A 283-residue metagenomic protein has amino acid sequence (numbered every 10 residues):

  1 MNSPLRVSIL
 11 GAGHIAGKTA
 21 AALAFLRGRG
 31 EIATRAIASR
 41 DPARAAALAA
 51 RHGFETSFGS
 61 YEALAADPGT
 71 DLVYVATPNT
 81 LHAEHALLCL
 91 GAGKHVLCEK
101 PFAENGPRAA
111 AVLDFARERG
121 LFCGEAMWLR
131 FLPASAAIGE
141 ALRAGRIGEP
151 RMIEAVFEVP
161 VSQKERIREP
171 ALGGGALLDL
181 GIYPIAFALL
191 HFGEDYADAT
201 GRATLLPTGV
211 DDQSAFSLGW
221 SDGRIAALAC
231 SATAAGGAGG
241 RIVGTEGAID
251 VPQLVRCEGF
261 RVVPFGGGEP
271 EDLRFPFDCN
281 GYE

Functional and structural regions predicted by a protein language model:
M1-H52: N-terminal Rossmann-like dinucleotide-binding module
P4, G13, R241-E283: C-terminal glycine/acidic-rich active-site capping loop/insertion
T19, H52-F115: Beta-loop-alpha module in the N-terminal Rossmann-like domain of NAD(P)-dependent dehydrogenases, especially those
F58, C98, C123-E125, E154 (+1 more regions): Hydrophobic residues in well-ordered beta-strands that form the structural core
A110-W128, G148-A155: Rossmann-fold dehydrogenase core element
L129-R202, P207: Predominantly a Rossmann-like dinucleotide-binding segment in NAD(P)-dependent oxidoreductases
A186-G259: Contiguous beta-strand/loop segments that form the cofactor/metal-binding neighborhood of enzyme cores
